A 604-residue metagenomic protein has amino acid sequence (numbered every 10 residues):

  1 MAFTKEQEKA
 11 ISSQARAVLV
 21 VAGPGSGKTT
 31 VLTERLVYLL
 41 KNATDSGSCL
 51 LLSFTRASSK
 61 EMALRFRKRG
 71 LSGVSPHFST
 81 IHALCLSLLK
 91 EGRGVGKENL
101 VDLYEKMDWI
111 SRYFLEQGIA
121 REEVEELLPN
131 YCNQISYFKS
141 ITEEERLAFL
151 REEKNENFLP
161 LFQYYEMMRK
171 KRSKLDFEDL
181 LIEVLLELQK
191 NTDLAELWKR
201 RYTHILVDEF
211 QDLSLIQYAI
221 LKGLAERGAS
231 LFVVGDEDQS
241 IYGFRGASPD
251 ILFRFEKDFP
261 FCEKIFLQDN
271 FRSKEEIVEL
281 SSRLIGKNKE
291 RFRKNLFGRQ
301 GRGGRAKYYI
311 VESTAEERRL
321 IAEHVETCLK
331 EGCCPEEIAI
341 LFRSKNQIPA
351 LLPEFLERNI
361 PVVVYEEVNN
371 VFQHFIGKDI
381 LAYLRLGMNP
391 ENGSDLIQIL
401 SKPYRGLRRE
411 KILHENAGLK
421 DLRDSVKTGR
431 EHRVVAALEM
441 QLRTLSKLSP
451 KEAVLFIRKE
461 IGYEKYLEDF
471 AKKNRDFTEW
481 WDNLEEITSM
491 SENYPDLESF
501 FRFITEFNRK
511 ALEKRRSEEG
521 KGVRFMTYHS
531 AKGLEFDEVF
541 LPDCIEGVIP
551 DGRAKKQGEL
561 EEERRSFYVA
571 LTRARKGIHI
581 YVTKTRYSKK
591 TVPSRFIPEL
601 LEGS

Functional and structural regions predicted by a protein language model:
M1-G96, E196, E279-S282, T572: P-loop NTPase Walker
M1-S12, R16-V21, L50, S58 (+4 more regions): Conserved helicase NTPase motor core
V20, P24-L32, F261-E263, D269-P361 (+1 more regions): Helicase P-loop NTPase motor core
D45-S48, V74, R227-A229, D236-D238 (+6 more regions): Short glycine-/polar-rich loops that comprise or flank the Walker A/P-loop and associated switch/sensor motifs
H77-S87, L206-E209, V234, S344 (+4 more regions): Conserved helicase core region in the C-terminal RecA-like lobe
L84, R302-G304, C333-K451: ATPase/helicase motor core of nucleic-acid motors
L103-S173: Coupling/switch/interface segments within P-loop NTPase motor domains and analogous charged loops in nucleic-acid
S425-S530, D551: Accessory C-terminal helicase-associated subdomains
